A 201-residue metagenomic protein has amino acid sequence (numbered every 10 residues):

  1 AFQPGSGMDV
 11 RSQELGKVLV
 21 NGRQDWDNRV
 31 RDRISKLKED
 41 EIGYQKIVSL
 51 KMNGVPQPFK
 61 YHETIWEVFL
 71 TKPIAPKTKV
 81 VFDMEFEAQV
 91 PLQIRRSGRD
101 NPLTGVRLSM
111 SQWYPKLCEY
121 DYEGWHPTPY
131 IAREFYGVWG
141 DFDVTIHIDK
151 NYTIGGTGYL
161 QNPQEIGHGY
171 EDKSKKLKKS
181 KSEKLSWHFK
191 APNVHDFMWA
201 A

Functional and structural regions predicted by a protein language model:
A1-R11: N-terminal, post-signal-peptide region of Sec/Tat-exported proteins
Q3, G16-M52, P58-K60, D83-A200: Extended, low-hydrophobicity, Ser/Thr/Pro/Gly-biased non-transmembrane segments
S6-M8, P76, H195-F197: Short, surface-exposed beta-strand/loop "edge" segments at domain boundaries and coil↔beta transitions
T64-V68, V80: Short strand-edge motifs at loop-to-beta-strand transitions and within beta-strands of extracellular beta-rich domains
L70-I74: Short, flexible loop/turn segments at beta-strand junctions in immunoglobulin-like and fibronectin type III
A75-M84: Short Pro-Gly-centered flexible turn/kink motifs
